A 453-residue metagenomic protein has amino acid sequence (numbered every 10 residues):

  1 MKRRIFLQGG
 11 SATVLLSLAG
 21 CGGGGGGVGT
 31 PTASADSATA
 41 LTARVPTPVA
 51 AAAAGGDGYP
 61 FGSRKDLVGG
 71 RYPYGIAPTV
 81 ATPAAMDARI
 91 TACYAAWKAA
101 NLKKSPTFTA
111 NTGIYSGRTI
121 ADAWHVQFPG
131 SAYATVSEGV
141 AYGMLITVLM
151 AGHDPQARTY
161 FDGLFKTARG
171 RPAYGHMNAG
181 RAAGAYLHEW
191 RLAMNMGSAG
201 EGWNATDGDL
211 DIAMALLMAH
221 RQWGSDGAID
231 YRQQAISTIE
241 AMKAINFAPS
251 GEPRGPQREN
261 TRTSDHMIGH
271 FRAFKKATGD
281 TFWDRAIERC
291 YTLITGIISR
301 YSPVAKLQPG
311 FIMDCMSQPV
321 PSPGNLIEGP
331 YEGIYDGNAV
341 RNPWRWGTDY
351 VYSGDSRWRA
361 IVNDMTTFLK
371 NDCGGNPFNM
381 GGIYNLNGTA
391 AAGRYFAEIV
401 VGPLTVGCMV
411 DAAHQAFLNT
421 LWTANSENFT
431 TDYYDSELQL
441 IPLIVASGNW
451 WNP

Functional and structural regions predicted by a protein language model:
M1, G20-A54: C-terminal segment of N-terminal export signals and the immediately downstream linker at the start of the mature
I5-G26: N-terminal export signals
P48, G55-T112, Y133-E138, G170-A173 (+4 more regions): Extended ligand-binding clefts on enzyme/binding-domain cores
A132-G143, T147, A199-W223: Aromatic-rich carbohydrate-recognition surfaces in CAZymes
M144-G152, D211-Q222, G269-A273, W344-V351 (+2 more regions): Short glycine/serine- and small hydrophobic-enriched flexible loop segments
M150, A168-R171, A219, M242 (+4 more regions): Alpha-helical solenoid scaffolds that mediate protein-protein interactions, centered on TPR/SEL1-like repeats but also
H153-G170: Membrane helical hairpin/interfacial module
A391-P453: C-terminal functional modules
